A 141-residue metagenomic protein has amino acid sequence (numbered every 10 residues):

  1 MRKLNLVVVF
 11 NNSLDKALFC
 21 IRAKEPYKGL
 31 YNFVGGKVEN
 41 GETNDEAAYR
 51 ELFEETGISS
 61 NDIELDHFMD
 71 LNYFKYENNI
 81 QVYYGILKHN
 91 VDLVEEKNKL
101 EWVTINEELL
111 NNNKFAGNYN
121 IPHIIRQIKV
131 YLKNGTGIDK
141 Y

Functional and structural regions predicted by a protein language model:
M1-L18, V34: Conserved N-terminal beta-strand and adjoining loop/helix that marks the start of the Nudix/MutT-like hydrolase domain
K3, M69-E107, N118-G135: Active-site-adjacent beta-strand/loop module that shapes the phosphate/pyrophosphate-binding cleft
N12-L14, E25, Y76: Short strand-connecting beta-turns/loops that link adjacent beta-strands
K16-E54: Conserved Nudix-box catalytic region and its N-terminal flanking loop in Nudix hydrolases and closely related
S59-M69: A short coil-to-beta-strand element that immediately follows conserved catalytic motifs
L109-N113: A short acidic/glycine-rich loop-to-helix N-cap element
G135-Y141: Short acidic DE-rich linear segments
